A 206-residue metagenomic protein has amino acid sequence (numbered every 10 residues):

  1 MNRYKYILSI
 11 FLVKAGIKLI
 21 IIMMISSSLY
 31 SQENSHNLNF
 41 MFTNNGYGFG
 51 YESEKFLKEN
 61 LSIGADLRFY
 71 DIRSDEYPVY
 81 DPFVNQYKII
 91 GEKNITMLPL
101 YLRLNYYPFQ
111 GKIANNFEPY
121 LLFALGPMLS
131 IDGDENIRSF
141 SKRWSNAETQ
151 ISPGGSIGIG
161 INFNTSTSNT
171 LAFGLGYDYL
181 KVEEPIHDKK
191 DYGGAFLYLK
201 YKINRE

Functional and structural regions predicted by a protein language model:
L29-Y70, K200-E206: Short glycine/proline- and aromatic-enriched beta-strand/turn motifs that initiate or cap beta-hairpins
N34, N45-F49, E59, N94-L100 (+3 more regions): Residues that define the transmembrane beta-barrel architecture of outer-membrane proteins
S35, N45-Y47, I72-S74, G111 (+2 more regions): Sequence/structural signature of outer-membrane beta-barrel proteins
S35-N39, Q86-E92, S141-A147, V182-K189: Extracellular loop and loop/strand-boundary signature of outer-membrane beta-barrel proteins
H36-F40, I63-L67, L102-L104, P119-L125 (+3 more regions): Membrane-embedded beta-strand positions of outer-membrane beta-barrel proteins
S53-K55, Y106-P108, I161-T165, Y201-I203: Residue-level signature of outer-membrane beta-barrel architecture
K55-S139: Gram-negative (and chloroplast) outer-membrane scaffold detector with strong preference for beta-barrel transmembrane
Y101, N105, D191-E206: Outer-membrane beta-barrel "beta-signal"
